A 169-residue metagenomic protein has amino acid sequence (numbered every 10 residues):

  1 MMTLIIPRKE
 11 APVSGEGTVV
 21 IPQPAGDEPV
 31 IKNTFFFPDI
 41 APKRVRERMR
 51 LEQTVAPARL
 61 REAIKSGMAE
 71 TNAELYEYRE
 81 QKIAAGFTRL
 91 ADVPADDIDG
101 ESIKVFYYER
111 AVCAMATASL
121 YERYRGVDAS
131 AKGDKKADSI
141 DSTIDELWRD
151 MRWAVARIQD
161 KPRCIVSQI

Functional and structural regions predicted by a protein language model:
M2-V93, D97, W153-I169: Conserved short "hinge" loops at termini or chain/domain junctions
F35, P57, S102, F106-R110: Amphipathic, non-membrane alpha-helical segments in soluble helical-bundle scaffolds
E52, D97-K104, S139: Non-transmembrane, amphipathic alpha-helical segments
K104-I169: Short loop/turn elements at secondary-structure junctions
